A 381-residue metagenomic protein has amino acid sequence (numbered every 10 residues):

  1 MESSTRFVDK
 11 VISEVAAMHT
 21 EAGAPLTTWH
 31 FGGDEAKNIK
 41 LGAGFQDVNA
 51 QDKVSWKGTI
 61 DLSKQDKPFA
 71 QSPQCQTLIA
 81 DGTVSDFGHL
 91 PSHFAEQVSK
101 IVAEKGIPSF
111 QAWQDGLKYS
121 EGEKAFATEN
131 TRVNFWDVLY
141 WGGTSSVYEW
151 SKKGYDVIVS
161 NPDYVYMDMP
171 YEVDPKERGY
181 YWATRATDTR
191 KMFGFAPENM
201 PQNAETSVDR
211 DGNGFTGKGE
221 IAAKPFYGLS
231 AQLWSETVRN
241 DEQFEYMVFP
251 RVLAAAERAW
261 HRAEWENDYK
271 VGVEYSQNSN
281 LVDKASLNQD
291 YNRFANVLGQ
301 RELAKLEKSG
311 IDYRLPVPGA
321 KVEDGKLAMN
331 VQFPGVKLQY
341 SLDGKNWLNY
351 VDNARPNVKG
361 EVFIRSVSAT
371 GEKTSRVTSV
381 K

Functional and structural regions predicted by a protein language model:
M1-N130: Active-site neighborhood of glycoside hydrolase catalytic domains
P25, A223, P356-V358: Solvent-exposed loop and beta-edge segments used for protein-protein assembly and interaction
T28, N130-R132, F226-G228, K326 (+2 more regions): A residue-level signal for beta-strand positions that form part of recognition/binding surfaces within mature
N38, E236, N346: A short, flexible beta-alpha/helix-coil linker loop
V102, V133, V252, Y340 (+1 more regions): Hydrophobic, well-ordered secondary-structure elements that form the walls of internal hydrophobic environments
S109-E323: Flexible, acidic glycine-rich loops studded with aromatic residues
S279-K381: Short, compositionally stereotyped local motifs that mark structural "simplifiers"
